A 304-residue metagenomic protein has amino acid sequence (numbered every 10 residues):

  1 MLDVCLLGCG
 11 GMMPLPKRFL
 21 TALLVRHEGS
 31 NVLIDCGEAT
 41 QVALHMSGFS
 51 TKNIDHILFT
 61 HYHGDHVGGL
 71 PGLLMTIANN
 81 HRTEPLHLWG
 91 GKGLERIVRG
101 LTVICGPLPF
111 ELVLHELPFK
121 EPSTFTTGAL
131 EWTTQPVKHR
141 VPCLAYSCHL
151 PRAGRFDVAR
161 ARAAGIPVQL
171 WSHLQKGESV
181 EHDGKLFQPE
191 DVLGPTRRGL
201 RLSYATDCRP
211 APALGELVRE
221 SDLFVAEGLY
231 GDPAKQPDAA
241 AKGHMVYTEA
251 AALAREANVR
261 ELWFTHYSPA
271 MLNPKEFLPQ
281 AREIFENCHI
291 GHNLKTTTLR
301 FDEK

Functional and structural regions predicted by a protein language model:
M1-S47, P85, Y146-C148, G194-A205 (+1 more regions): Conserved beta-strand hairpin/beta-sheet module of binuclear metal-dependent hydrolase folds, prominently
I34-G37, I54-Y62, G90-G91, S203-C208 (+3 more regions): Active-site neighborhood of phospho(di)ester-bond hydrolases with catalytic His/Asp-centered motifs
E38-W89, L114-P118: Active-site metal-binding motif and surrounding structural segment of the metallo-beta-lactamase
G69-I77, V98-L101, L272-Q280: Metal-dependent catalytic neighborhoods of phosphoester/phosphodiester hydrolases
R82-L86, A257-E261, E286: A short helix->loop->beta-strand "cap" motif at the edges of active sites that frequently abuts
L86, L272-K295: Short acidic, glycine/proline-enriched helix-loop-strand junctions
I104-L117: A glycine-rich helix N-cap at a beta->alpha junction
K120-F264, N273-P279, R300-K304: Metal-dependent phosphodiesterase/nuclease catalytic metal-binding core
